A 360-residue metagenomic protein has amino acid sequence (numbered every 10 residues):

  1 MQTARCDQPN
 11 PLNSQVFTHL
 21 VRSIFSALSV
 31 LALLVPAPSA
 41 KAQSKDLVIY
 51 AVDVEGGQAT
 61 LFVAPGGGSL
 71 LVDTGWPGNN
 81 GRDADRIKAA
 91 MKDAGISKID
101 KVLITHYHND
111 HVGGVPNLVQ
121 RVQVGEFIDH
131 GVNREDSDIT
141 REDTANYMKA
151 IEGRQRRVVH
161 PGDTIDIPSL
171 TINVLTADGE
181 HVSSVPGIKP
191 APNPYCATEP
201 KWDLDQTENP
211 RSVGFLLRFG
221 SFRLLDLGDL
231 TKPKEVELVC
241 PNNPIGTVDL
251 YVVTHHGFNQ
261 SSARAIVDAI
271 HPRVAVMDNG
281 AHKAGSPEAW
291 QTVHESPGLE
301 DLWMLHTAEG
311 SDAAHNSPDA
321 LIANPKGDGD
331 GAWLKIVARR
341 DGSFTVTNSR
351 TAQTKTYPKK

Functional and structural regions predicted by a protein language model:
P9: Cationic, low-complexity basic patches in intrinsically disordered or flexible, solvent-exposed regions
R22-P36: Bacterial N-terminal signal peptides
A40-K360: Non-globular, low-confidence helical/coil segments that flank catalytic cores
